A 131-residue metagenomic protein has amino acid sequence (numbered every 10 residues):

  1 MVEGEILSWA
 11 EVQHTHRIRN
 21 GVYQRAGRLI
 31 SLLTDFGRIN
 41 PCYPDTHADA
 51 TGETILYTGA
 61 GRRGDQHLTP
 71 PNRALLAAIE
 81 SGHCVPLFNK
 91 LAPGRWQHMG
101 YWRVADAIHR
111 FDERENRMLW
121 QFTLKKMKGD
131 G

Functional and structural regions predicted by a protein language model:
M1-W96: Acidic, glycine-rich low-complexity segments with interspersed aromatic residues
A92-G131: Compact mixed alphabeta submodule
